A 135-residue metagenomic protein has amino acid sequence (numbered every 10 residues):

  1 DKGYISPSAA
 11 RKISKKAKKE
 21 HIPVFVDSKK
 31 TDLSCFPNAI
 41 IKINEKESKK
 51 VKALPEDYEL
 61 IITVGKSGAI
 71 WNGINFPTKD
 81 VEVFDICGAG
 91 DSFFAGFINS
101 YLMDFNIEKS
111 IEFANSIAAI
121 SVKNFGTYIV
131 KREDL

Functional and structural regions predicted by a protein language model:
D1-K79, I86, L102-I107, I111-S116 (+1 more regions): Ribokinase/PfkB-type carbohydrate-kinase core domain
K79-F97: Short glycine/threonine-rich catalytic loop with a Thr-x-Gly-x-Asp
F97-I98, A118: Buried hydrophobic packing segments
S121: Short alpha-helical functional segments enriched in proximate histidine and acidic residues
